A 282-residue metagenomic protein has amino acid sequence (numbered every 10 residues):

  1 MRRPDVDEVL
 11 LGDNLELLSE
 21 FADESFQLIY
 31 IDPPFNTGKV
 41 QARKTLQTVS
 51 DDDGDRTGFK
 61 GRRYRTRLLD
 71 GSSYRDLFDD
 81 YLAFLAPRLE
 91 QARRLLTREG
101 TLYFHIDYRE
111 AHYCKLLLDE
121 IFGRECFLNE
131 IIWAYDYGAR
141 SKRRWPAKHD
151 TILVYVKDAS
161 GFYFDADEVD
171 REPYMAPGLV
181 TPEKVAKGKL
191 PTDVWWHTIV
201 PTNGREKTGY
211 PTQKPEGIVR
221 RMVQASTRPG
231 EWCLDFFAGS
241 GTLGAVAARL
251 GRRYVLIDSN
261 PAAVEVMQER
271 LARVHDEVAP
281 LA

Functional and structural regions predicted by a protein language model:
M1-V278: Core catalytic lobe of class I
P280-A282: Membrane-interfacial segments at transmembrane helix termini in multi-pass membrane proteins
